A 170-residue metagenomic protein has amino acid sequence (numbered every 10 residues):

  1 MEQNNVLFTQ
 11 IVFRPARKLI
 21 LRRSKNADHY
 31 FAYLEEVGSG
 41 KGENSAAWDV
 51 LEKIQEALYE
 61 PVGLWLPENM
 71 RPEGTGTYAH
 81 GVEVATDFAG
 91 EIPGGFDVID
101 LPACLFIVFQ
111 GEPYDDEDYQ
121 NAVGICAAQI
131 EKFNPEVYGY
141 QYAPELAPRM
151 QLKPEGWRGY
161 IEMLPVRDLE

Functional and structural regions predicted by a protein language model:
M1-E170: A solvent-exposed interaction/effector surface
